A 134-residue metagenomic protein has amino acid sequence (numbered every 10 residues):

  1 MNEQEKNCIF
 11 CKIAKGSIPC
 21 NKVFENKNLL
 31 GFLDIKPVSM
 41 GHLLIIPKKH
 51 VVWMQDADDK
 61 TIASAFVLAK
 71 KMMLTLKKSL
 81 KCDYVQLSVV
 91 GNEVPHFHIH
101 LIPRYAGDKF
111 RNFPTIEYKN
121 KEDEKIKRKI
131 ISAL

Functional and structural regions predicted by a protein language model:
M1-L134: HIT superfamily nucleotide-processing domains
